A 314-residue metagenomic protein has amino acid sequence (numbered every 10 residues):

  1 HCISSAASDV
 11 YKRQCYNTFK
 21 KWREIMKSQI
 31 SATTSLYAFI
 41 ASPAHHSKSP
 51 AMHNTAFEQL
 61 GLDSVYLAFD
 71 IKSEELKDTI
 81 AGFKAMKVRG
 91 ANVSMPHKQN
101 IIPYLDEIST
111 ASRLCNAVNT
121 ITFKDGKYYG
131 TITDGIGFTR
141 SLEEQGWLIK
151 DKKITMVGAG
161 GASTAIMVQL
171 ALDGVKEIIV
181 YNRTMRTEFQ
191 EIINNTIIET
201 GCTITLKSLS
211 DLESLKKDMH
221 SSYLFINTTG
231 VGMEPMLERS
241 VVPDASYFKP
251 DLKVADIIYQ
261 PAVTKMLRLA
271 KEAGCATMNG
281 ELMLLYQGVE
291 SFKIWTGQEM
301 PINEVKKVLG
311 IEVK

Functional and structural regions predicted by a protein language model:
H1-Q14: Single conserved hydrophobic/aromatic residue that forms the stacking wall/gate of nucleotide- or nucleobase-binding
Q29-Q145: Phosphate/diphosphate ligand-binding glycine-rich loop within oxidoreductases
I30-S31, I149-K150, L172-G174, V242-L252: Short, conserved loop/helix-junction motifs that constitute active-site signature segments in enzyme catalytic cores
A41, I132, D151-L172: Glycine-rich adenosine-cofactor-binding loop
L172-E177, A273-A276: Conserved S-adenosyl-L-methionine
V175-E199: NAD(P)-binding Rossmann-fold cofactor-contacting core
T203-T277: Rossmann-like adenosine-cofactor binding region
K253, I257-K314: Adenosine-phosphate binding glycine-rich loop
